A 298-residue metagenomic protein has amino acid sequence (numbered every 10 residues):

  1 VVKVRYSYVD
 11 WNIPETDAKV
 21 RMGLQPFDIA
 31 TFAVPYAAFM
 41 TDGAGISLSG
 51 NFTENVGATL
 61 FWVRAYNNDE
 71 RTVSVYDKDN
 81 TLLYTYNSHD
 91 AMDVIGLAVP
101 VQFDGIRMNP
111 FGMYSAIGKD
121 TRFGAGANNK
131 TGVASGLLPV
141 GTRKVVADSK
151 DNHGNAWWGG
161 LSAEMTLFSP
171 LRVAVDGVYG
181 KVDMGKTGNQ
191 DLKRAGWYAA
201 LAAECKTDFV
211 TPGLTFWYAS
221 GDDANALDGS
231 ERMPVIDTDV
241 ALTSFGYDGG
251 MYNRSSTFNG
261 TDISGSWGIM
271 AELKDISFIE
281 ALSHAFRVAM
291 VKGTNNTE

Functional and structural regions predicted by a protein language model:
V1-P35: A generic N-terminal leader/anchor concept
V2, E15, T41, P234-D237: Generic structural signal for well-ordered secondary structure
R5-D10, L201, M270-K274: Short, well-ordered amphipathic alpha-helices
Y6, T211-P212, M270, S283: A generic alpha-helix preference that emphasizes hydrophobic side chains
E15-A18, T31-G229, A271, V288-T294 (+1 more regions): Signature for the C-terminal beta-barrel architecture of outer-membrane proteins
P26, Y179-K181, D248-M251: Short, histidine-centered active-site or binding-site loop motifs used for metal coordination, general acid-base
G221-E298: C-terminal structural cap/anchor segments
